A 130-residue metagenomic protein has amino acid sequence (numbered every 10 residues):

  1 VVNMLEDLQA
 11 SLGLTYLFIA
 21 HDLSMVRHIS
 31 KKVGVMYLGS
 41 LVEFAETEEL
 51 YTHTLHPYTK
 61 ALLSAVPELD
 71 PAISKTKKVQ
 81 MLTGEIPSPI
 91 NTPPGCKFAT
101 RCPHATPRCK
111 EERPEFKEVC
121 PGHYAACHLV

Functional and structural regions predicted by a protein language model:
V1-K75: P-loop NTP-binding/switch modules centered on Walker-like glycine-rich loops
E46-V130: Charged, flexible cofactor/metal-binding loops and thiol motifs
